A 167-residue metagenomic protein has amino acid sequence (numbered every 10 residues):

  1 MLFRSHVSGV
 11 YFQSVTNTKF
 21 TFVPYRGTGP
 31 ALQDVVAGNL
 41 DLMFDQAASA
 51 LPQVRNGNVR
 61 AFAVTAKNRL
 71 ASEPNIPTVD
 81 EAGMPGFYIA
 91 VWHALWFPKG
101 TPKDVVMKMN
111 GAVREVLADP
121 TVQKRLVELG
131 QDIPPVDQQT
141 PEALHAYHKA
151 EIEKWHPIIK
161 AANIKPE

Functional and structural regions predicted by a protein language model:
M1-E167: Conserved, function-defining micro-sites of small-solute handling proteins
